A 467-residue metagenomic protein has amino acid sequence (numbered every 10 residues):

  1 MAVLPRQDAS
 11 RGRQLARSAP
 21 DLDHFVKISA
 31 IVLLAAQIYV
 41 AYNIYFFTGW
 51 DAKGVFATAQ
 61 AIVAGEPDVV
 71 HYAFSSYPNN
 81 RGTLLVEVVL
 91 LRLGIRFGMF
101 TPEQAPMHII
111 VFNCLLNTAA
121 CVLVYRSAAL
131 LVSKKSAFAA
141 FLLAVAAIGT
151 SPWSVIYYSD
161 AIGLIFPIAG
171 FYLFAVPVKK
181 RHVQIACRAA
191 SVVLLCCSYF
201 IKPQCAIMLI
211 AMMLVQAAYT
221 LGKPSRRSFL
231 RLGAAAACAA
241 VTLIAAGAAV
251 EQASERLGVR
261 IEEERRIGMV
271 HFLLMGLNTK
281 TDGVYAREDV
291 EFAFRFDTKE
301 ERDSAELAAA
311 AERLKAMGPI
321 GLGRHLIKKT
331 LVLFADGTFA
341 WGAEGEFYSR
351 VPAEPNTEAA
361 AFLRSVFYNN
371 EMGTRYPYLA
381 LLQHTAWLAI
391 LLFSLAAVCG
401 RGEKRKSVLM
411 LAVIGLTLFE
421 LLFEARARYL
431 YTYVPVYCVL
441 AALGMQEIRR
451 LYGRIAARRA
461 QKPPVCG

Functional and structural regions predicted by a protein language model:
M1, Q104-H108, F112, V332-M410: Membrane-interface anchor segments at the N-terminal boundary of transmembrane helices in multi-pass membrane enzymes
M1-I38, L230-A240, L451, I455-G467: Start-transfer (signal-anchor) and selected internal transmembrane alpha helices of multi-pass inner/ER membrane
V32-L34, N113, A140-I148, L195 (+1 more regions): Short helix- or helix-capping micro-motifs that position conserved polar/aromatic residues at function-defining sites
D68, S254-E358: Membrane-proximal stem/loop segments at transmembrane-domain junctions that anchor or position
A73-E103: Short hydrophobic/aromatic helix or loop-helix immediately within or flanking a transmembrane segment in polytopic
H108-L131, A169, L392-A396: Transmembrane-helix motifs of polytopic, lipid-linked glycan transferases
V124-A146, K404-L409: Transmembrane-helix signature of polytopic, membrane-embedded enzymes that assemble or transfer cell-envelope glycans
G149-G163, I201: Short acidic/glycine- and proline-prone juxtamembrane loop motifs at membrane-interface regions of multi-pass membrane
